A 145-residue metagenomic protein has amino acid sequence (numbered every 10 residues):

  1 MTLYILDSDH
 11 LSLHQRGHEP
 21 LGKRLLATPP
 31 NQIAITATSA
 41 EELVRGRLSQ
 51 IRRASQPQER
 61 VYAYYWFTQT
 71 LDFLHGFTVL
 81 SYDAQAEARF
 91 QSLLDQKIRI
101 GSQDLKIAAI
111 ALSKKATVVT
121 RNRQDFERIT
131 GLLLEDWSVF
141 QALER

Functional and structural regions predicted by a protein language model:
M1-T38, Q50-Y65, L143-E144: Short, well-structured N-terminal submotif of metal-dependent ribonuclease cores
T2, A108, L112-R145: Acidic, PIN/NYN-like endoribonuclease modules and their adjacent C-terminal/linker elements
D7-S8, L43, F90, A111 (+1 more regions): Generic structural signal for small/hydrophobic residues in well-ordered secondary structure, especially within
H10-L11, S39, A86, K106-I107 (+1 more regions): Alpha-helix capping/helix-boundary segments
Q15-H18, L25, R47, L94 (+2 more regions): Short, flexible helix/strand-to-coil boundary loops that buttress conserved ligand/catalytic motifs in alpha/beta
P29, H75, I129-T130: Short, structured coil segments at secondary-structure junctions
R47-I51, F73-V119: Active-site neighborhoods of divalent-metal-dependent phosphate/nucleic-acid chemistry enzymes
